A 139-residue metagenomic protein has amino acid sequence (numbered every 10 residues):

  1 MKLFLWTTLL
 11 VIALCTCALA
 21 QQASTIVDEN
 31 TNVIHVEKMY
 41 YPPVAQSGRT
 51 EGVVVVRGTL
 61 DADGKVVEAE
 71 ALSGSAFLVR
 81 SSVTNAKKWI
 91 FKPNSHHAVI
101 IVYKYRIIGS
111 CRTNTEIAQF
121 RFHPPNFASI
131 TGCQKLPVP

Functional and structural regions predicted by a protein language model:
K2, W6, A18-P139: Charge-biased low-complexity segments
